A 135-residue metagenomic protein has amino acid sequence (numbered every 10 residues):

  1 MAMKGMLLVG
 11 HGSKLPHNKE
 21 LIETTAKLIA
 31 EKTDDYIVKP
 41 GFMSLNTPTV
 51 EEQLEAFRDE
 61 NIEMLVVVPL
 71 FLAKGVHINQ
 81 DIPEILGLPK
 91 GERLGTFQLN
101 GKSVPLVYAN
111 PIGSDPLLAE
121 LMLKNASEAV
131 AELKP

Functional and structural regions predicted by a protein language model:
M1-P135: Active-site-proximal alpha-helix that buttresses catalytic centers in soluble enzyme cores
